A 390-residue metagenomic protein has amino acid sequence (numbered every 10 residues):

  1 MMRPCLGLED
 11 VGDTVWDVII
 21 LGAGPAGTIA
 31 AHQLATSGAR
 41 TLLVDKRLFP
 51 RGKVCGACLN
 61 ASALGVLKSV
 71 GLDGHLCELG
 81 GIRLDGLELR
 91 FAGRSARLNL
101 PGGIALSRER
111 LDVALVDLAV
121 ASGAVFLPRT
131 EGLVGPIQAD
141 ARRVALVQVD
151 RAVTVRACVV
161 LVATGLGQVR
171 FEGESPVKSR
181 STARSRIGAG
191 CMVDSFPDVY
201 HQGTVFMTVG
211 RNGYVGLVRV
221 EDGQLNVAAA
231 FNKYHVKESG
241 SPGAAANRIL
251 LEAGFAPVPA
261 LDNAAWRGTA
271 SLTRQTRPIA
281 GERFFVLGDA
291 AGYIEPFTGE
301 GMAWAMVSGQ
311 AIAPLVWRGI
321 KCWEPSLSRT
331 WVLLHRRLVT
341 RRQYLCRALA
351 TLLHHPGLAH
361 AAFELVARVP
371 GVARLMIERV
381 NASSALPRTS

Functional and structural regions predicted by a protein language model:
M2-C5, P314-S390: C-terminal helical "tail/cap" subdomain of flavin- and related membrane-associated enzymes
D10-A26: Beta1/beta-strand and adjacent pyrophosphate-binding region of the FAD-binding site in flavoprotein oxidoreductases
I20, G24-P25, F49-P50, L166: Residue-level detector of alpha-helix initiation sites
H32-C55: Glycine-rich FAD pyrophosphate-binding loop
L48-K68: Conserved N-terminal glycine-rich FAD pyrophosphate-binding loop of Rossmann-like flavoproteins
L64, K68-V116: A conserved beta-strand/loop capping segment in the N-terminal third of enzymes that catalyze redox or closely related
A105, H235-L315: FAD/FMN-dependent oxidoreductases across multiple families
L118-P259: Predominantly flavin-linked oxidoreductase catalytic cores and closely associated redox partners
